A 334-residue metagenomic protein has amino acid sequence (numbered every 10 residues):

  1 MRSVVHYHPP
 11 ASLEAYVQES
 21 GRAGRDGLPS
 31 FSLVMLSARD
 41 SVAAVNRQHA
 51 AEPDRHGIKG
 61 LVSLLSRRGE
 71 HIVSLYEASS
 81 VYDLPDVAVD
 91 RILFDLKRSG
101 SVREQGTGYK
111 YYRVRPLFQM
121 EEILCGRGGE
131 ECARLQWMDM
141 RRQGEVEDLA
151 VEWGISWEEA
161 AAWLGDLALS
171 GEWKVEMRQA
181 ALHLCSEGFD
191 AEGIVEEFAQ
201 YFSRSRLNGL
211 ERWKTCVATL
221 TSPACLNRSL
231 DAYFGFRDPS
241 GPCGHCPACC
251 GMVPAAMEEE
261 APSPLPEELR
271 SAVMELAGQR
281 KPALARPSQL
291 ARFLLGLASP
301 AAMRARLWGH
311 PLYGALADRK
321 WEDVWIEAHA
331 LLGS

Functional and structural regions predicted by a protein language model:
M1-Q289, L297-G314: C-terminal helicase lobe
L294: GIY-YIG-like beta-to-alpha core
G314-W321: Short secondary-structure subsegments characteristic of cysteine-rich extracellular domains
D323-I326, L332: Terminal-proximal interaction/regulatory segments of ATP-powered molecular machines
